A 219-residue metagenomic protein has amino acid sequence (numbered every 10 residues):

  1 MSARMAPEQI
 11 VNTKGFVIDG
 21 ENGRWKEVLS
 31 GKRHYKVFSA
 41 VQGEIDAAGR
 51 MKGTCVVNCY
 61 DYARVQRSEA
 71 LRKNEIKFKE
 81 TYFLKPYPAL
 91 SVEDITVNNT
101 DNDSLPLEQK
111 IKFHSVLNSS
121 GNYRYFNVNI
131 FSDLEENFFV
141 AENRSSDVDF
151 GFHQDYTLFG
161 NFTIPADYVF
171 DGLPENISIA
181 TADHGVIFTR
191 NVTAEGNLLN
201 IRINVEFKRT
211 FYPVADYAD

Functional and structural regions predicted by a protein language model:
M1-D219: A sensor for short, sequence-defined functional sites
